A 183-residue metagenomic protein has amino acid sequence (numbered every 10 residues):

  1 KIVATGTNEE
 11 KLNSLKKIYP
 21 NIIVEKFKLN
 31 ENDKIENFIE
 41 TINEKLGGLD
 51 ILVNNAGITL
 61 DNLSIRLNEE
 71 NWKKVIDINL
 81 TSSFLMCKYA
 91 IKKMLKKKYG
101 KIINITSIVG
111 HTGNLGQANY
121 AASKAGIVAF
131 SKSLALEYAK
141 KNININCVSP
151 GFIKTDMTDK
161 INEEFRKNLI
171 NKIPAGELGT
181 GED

Functional and structural regions predicted by a protein language model:
K1-L12: Conserved glycine-rich Rossmann-like NAD(P)H-binding loop of the short-chain dehydrogenase/reductase
L63-S64, N68-I76, T158, L169: Substrate-binding pocket helix/loop in short-chain dehydrogenase/reductase
I65, T112-A118, K140-K141, G176: Active-site loop immediately N-terminal to the catalytic Tyr-X3-Lys motif of short-chain dehydrogenase/reductase
C87, S123, S131: Active-site helix of classical SDR
K92, L136-K140: Alpha-helical segment proximal to the catalytic Tyr-Lys
S107: Residue(s) in the substrate-gating loop at a strand-loop-helix junction that position the organic substrate next
I173-D183: A conserved structural motif in NAD(P)-dependent oxidoreductases
